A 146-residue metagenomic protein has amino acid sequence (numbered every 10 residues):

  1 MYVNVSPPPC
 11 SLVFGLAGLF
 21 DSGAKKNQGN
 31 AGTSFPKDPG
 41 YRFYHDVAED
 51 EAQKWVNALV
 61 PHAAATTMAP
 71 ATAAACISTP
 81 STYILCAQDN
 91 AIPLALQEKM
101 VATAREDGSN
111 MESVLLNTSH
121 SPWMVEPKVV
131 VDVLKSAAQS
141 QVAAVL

Functional and structural regions predicted by a protein language model:
M1-F35, Y41, E98-K99: Flexible "cap/lid" loop of the alpha/beta hydrolase fold
N4-P7, V47, E51, L59 (+1 more regions): Generic secondary-structure microfeatures
S22-T67: Internal catalytic-core helix/loop-beta-alpha segment that presents or stabilizes conserved functional determinants
A24, V47, P80, L96 (+1 more regions): Solvent-exposed, flexible loop/coil residues
D38-R42, K54, L96-K99, V129 (+1 more regions): Alpha-helical elements of Rossmann-like donor-binding domains used by nucleotide-donor carbohydrate transfer enzymes
Q53, V60-W123: Conserved serine/cysteine hydrolase catalytic core
D107-L146: Catalytic active-site module of serine/aspartate enzymes centered on a nucleophile-bearing elbow/loop
